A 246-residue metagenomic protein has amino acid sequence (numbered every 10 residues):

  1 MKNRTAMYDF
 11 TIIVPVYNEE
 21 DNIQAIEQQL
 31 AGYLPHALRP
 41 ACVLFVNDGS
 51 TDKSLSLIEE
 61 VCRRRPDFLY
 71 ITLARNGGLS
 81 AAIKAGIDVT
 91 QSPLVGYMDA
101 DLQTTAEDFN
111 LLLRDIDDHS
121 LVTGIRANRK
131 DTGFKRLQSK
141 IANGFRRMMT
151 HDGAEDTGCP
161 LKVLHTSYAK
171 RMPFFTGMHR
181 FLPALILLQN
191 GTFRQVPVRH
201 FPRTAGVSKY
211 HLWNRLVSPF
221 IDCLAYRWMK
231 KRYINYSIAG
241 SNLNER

Functional and structural regions predicted by a protein language model:
M1-D131, S167, F193-R194, G240-R246: Structured catalytic core of nucleotide-sugar glycosyltransferases
M1-Y8, G144, H151-D152, F175-R246: Hydrophobic helical membrane-anchoring modules
I13, A31, A41, E59 (+8 more regions): Conserved protein kinase catalytic domain
S50, R75, K130, F134 (+3 more regions): Residue-level signature of the cytosolic catalytic core of signaling kinases
D88, K135, K162, H179-R180 (+1 more regions): Residues that recognize and position ribonucleotide moieties
H119-K170, I221-L224: Short, flexible, basic/aromatic active-site loop/helix in glycosyltransferases
